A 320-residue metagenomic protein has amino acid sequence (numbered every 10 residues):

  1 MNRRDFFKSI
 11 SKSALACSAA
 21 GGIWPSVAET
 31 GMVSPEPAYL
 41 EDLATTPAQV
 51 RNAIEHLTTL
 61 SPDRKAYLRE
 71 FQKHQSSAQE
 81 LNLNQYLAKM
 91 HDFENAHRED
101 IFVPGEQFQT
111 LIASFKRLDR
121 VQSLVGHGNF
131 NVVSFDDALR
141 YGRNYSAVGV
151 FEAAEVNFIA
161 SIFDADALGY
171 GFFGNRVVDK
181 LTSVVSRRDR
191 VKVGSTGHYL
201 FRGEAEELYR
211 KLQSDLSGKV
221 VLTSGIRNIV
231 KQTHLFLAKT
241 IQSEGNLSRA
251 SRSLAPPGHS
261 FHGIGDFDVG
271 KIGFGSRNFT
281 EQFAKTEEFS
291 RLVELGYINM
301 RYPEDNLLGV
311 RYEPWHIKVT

Functional and structural regions predicted by a protein language model:
D5-E29: N-terminal export signals
G31-V148, A250-T320: Catalytic cores and adjacent binding grooves of peptidoglycan-active enzymes
R98-R120, V191-F201, G218-L222, H234: Active-site beta->alpha N-cap acidic-glycine motif
S161-V184: Conserved oxyanion/phosphate-binding beta-strand-loop segments in alpha/beta enzyme cores
D179-R227: Active-site acidic/histidine clusters and adjacent loop/turn architecture that either coordinate catalytic ions
A205-L208, K231-L235, E288: Stable alpha-helical elements in mature extracytoplasmic
R227-K231, G273-S276: Solvent-exposed loop/turn segments at secondary-structure junctions within structured extracellular/periplasmic domains
Q232-E244, S248: Charged, often glycine-rich, active-site loop that binds/positions anionic groups
